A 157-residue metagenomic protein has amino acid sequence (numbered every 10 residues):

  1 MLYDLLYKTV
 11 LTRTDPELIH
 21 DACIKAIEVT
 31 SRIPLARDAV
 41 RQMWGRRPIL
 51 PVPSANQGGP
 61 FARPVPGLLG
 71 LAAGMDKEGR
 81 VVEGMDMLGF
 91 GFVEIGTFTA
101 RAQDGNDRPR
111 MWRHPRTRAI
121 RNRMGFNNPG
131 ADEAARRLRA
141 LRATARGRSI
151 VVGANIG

Functional and structural regions predicted by a protein language model:
M1, D38-L71, A135-R148: N-terminal amphipathic alpha-helix/helix-capping segment at the start of soluble metabolic enzymes
M1-V10, A72-D76, I156: Short, charged N-terminal helix-start/capping segments
L2-N56, N122-N127, A131-D132: An N-cap/entry alpha-helix motif that binds or orients negatively charged groups
G67-A73, G91-I95, N122, V152-I156: Hydrophobic faces of well-ordered beta-strands that scaffold small-molecule active sites in alpha/beta enzyme cores
D76-K77, A100: Short active-site-proximal "capping" loops at secondary-structure junctions
K77-M85: Short, acidic/polar
G84-A100: Catalytic domains of carbohydrate-active enzymes, especially glycoside hydrolases
G96-I150: A gly/proline- and charged-residue-enriched helix-loop-helix capping module
